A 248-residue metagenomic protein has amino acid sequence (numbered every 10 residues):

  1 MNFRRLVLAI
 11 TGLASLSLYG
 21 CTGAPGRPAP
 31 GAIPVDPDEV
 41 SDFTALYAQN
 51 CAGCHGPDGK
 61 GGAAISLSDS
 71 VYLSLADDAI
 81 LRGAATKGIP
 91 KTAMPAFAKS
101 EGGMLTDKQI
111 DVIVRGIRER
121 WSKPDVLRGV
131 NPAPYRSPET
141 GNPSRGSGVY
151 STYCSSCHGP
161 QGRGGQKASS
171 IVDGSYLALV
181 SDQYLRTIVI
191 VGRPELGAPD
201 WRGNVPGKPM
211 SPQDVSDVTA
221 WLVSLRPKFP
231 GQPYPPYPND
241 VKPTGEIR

Functional and structural regions predicted by a protein language model:
M1-I10: Bacterial N-terminal signal peptides that target proteins for export
L6, I80-L81, I110, L185 (+1 more regions): Hydrophobic/aromatic residues in well-formed alpha-helices
L13-A14: Repetitive helical segments and hydrophobic/amphipathic motifs
S17-G20: C-terminal motif of bacterial Sec signal peptides marking the signal peptidase cleavage site
P25-I33, P37, S41, A45-A48 (+3 more regions): Flexible coil segments in periplasmic/lumen-exposed cytochrome c-class electron-transfer proteins
I33-V40, T44, G56, K60-T86 (+6 more regions): Gly/Gly-Pro-rich "capping" loops immediately C-terminal to redox-active cysteine motifs in periplasmic/lumenal
A48-C51, A64, K91, S151 (+2 more regions): Disulfide-stabilized extracellular ectodomain repeats and their linkers
